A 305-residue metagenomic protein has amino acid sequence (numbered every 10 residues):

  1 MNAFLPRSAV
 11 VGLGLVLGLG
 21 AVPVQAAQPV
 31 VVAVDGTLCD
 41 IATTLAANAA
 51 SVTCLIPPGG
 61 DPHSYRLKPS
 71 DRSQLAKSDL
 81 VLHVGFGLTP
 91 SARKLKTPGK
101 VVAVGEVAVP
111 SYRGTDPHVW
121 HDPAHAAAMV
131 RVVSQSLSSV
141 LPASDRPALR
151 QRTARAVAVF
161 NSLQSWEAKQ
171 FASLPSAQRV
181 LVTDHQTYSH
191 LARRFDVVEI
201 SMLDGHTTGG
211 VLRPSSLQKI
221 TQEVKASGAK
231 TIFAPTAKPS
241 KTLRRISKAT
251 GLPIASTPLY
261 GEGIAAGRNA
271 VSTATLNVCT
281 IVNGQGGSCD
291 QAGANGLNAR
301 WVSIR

Functional and structural regions predicted by a protein language model:
M1-V11: Bacterial N-terminal signal peptides that target proteins for export
A9-G20: Bacterial N-terminal signal peptides
A26-R305: Extracytoplasmic metal-acquisition and chelation regions
